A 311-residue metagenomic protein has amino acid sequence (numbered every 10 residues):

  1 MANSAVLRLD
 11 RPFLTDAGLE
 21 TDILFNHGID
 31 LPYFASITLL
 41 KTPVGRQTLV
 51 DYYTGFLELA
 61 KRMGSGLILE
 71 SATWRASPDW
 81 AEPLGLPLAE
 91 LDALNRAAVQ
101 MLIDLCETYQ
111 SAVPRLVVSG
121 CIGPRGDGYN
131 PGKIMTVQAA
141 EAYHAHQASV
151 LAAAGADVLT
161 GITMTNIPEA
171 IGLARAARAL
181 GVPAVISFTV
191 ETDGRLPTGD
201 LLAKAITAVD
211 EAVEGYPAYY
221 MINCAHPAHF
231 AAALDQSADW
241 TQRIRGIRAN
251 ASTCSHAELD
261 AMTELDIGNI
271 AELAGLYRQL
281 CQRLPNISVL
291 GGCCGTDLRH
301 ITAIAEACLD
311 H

Functional and structural regions predicted by a protein language model:
M1-H311: Domain-level signal for soluble alpha/beta catalytic cores
